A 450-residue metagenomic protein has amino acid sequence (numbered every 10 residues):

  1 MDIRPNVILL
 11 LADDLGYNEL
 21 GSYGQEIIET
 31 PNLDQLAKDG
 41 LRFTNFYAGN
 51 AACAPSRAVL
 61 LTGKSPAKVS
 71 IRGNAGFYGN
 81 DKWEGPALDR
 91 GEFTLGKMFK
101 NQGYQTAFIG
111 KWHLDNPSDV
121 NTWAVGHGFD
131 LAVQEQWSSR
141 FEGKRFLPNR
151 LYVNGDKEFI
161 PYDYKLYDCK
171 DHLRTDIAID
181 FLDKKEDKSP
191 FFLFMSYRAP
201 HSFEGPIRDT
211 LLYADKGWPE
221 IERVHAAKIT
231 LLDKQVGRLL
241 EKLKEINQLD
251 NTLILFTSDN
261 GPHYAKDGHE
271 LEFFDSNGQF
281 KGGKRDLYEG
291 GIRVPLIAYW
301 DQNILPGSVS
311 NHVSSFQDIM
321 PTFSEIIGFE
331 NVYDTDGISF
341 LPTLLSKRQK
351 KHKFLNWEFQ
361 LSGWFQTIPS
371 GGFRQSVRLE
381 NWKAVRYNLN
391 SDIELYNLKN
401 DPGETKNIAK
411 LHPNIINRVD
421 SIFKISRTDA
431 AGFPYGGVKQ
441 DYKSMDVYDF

Functional and structural regions predicted by a protein language model:
M1-P5, A12, G16-Y17, R42 (+7 more regions): Long, internal low-complexity/basic segments
I3, Q25-T30, Y47-A52, K82-F93 (+9 more regions): A short beta-strand-to-alpha-helix junction
V7-I8, D13, F99, K111 (+6 more regions): A short aromatic-rich beta-strand->coil structural motif
Y17-Y104, S118-D119, F141, N154 (+1 more regions): Active-site segment of extracytoplasmic enzymes that catalyze sulfate/phosphate-ester chemistry
S22-E26, R42-K64, R72, F108-V120 (+6 more regions): Short, solvent-exposed turn/loop segments enriched in Gly/Ser/Thr/Pro and often Arg
R72-Y104, W112-F191, Y197-L211, P219 (+1 more regions): Formylglycine-dependent
V125, D130-L131, S139, P262-L287 (+4 more regions): C-terminal cap/loop subdomain of S1 sulfatases and analogous C-terminal strand-loop tails that border
F191, S196, L231-H269, I297: Metal-dependent active-site segment of extracytoplasmic phospho-/sulfohydrolases and closely related
